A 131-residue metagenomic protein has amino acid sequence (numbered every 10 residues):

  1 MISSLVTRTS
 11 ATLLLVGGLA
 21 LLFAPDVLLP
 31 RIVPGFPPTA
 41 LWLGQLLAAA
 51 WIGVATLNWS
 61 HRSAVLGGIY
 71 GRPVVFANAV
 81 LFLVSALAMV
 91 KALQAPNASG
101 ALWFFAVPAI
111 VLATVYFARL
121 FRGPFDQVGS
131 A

Functional and structural regions predicted by a protein language model:
M1-A11: N-terminal membrane topogenic signal
S4-V6, V16-W42: Membrane-helix boundary elements
V16-L22, A40-S63, F76-V84: Core segments of alpha-helical transmembrane spans in multipass integral membrane proteins
V33-L41, Y70-V74, N97-V107: Non-cytosolic membrane-interface motifs at loop->transmembrane helix junctions
N58-G71, L93-Q94: Juxtamembrane helix-break-helix junctions at the cytosolic face of small multi-pass alpha-helical membrane proteins
R72-M89, P108-V111: Hydrophobic alpha-helical membrane segments
L87-F104, L120-F121: Membrane-helix boundary connector in multi-pass membrane proteins
V111-A131: Membrane-water interface at the C-terminal end of transmembrane alpha helices
